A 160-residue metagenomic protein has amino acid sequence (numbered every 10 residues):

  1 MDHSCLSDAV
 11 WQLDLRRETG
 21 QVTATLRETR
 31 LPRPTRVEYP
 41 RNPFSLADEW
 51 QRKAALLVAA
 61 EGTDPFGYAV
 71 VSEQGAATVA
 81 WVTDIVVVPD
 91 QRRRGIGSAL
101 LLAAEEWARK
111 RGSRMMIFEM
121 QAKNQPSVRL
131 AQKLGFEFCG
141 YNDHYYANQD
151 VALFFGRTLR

Functional and structural regions predicted by a protein language model:
D2-T83, V88-P89, L101-A103, W107 (+2 more regions): Acetyl-CoA-dependent GNAT
N42, E119-M120, G135-L153: Conserved catalytic-core motifs of GNAT/GCN5-like acyltransferases
A80, A108-M120: Conserved GNAT acetyl-CoA-binding A-motif
R92, F118-V128, Y146-N148: Conserved beta-strand-loop-alpha-helix junction that forms the acyl-donor binding cleft
S98: Residues forming the Rossmann-fold NAD(P)(H) cofactor-binding site
A104, S127, A131: Aromatic/hydrophobic pocket-lining residues that form π-stacking "cages" and hydrophobic walls in ligand
